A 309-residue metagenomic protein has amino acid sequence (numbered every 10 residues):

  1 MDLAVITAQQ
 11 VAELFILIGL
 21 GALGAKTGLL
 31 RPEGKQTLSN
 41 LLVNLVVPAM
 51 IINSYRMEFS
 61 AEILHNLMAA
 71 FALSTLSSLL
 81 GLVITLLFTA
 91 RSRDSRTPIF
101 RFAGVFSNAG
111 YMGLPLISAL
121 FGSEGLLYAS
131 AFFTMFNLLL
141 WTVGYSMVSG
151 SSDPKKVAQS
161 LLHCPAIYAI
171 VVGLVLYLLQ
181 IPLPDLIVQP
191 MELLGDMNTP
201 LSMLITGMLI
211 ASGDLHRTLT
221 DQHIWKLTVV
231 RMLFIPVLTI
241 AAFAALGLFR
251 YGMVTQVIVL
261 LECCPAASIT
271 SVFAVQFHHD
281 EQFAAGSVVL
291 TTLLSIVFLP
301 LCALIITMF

Functional and structural regions predicted by a protein language model:
M1-F309: Alpha-helical transmembrane segments of multi-pass small-molecule/ion transporters
